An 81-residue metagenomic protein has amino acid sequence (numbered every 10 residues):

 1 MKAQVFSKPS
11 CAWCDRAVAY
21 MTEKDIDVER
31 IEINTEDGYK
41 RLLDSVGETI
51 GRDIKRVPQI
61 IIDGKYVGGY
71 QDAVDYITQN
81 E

Functional and structural regions predicted by a protein language model:
M1, K55-V57: Short loop/turn microsegments at loop-to-beta-strand junctions
M1-I31: Local sequence-structure signature of Cys/Sec-based thiol-disulfide redox active-site neighborhoods
V5, R30-I33, G51, G64: Short N-terminal micro-motifs specific to bacterial/archaeal maturation and metal-cluster initiation sites
A12, D37, G68: Short alpha-helical
D15-A19, R41, Q71-D72: Generic recognition of short, well-ordered alpha-helical segments
V18, D25-E29, T49, I62 (+1 more regions): Non-catalytic interaction surface on structured domains
I33-I54, Q79-E81: Thioredoxin-like thiol-disulfide oxidoreductase module
R56, I62-E81: Non-catalytic, surface beta->alpha helical segment in thiol-disulfide oxidoreductase systems
